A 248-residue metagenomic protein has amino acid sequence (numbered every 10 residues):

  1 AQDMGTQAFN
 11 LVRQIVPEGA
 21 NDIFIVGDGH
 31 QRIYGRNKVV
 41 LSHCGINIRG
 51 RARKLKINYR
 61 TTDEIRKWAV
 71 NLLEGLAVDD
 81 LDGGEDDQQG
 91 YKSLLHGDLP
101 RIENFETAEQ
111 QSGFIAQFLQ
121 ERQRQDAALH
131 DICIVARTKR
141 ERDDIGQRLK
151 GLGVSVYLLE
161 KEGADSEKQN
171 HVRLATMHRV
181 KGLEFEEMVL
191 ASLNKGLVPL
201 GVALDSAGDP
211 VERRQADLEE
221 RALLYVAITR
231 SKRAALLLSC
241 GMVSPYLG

Functional and structural regions predicted by a protein language model:
A1-Y157, E162-A207, A216-L218, A222-L223 (+2 more regions): Conserved helicase motor core of SF1/SF2 NTP-dependent helicases
